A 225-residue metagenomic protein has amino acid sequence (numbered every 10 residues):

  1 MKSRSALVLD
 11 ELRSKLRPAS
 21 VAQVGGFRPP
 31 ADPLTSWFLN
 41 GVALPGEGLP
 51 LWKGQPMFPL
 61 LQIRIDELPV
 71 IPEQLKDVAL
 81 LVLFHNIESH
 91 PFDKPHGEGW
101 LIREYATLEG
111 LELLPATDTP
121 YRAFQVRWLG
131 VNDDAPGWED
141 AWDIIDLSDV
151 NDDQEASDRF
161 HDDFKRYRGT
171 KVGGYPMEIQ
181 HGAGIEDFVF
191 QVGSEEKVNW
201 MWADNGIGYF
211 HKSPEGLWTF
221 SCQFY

Functional and structural regions predicted by a protein language model:
M1-Y225: Preference for intrinsically disordered or flexible, low-complexity segments and adjacent hinge/connector residues
